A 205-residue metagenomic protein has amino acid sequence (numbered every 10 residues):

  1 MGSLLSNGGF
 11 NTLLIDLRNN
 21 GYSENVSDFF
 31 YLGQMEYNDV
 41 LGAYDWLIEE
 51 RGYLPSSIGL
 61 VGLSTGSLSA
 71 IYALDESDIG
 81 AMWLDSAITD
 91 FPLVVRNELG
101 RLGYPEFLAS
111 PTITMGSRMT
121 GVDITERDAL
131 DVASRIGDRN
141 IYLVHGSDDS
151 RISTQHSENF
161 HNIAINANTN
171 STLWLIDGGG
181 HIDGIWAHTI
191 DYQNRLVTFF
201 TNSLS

Functional and structural regions predicted by a protein language model:
G2-E24: Conserved alpha/beta-hydrolase
F30-R51: Alpha/beta-hydrolase active-site loop
R51-L63: Alpha/beta-hydrolase fold nucleophile elbow
Y72-V122: Hydrolase active-site cap/lid region
I136-G137, Y142-H145, D149: Short beta-strand/loop motif that positions the catalytic acidic residue of the alpha/beta-hydrolase fold
S153-I163: Short alpha-helix in the alpha/beta-hydrolase fold that links the catalytic acid
A164-I182: Catalytic histidine neighborhood in serine/cysteine hydrolases with alpha/beta-hydrolase-type architecture
A187-S205: Catalytic active-site module of serine/aspartate enzymes centered on a nucleophile-bearing elbow/loop
